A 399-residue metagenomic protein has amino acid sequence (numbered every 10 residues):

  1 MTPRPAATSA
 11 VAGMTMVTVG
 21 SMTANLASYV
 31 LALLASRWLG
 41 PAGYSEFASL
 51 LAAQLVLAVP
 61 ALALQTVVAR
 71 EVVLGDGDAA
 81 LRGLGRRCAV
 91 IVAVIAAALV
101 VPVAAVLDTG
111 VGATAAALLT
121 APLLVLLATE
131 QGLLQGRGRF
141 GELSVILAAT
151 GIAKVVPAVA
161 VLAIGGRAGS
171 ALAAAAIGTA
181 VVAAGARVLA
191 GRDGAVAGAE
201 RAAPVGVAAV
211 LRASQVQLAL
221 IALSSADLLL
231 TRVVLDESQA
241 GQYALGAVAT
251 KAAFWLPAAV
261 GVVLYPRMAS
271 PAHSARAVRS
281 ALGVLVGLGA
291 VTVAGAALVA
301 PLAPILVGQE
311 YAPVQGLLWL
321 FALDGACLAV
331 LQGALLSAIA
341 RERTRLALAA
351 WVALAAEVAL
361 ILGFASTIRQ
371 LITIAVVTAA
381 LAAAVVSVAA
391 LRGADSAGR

Functional and structural regions predicted by a protein language model:
M1-A27, E200-A213, A389-R399: N-terminal membrane topogenesis motif
T8-P60, L211-E237: Signature of the first transmembrane helix
V11, A48, V73, G77-I91 (+2 more regions): Interfacial transmembrane-helix starts/ends
P41, A104-T120, E237, L298-A326: Interfacial segments at transmembrane-helix termini and the short loops linking adjacent helices
L51-V59, S238, Y243, A247-V262 (+2 more regions): Transmembrane helix-bundle signature of multi-pass secondary active exporters and lipid flippases
A58-D76, G246-H273, A340: Helix-loop junctions and terminal segments of transmembrane helices in multi-pass membrane transport/translocation
T114-L118, S144-G194, R369-G393: Hydrophobic alpha-helical transmembrane segments
L124-V145, S270, L323-A350: Membrane-interface junctions at transmembrane-helix termini in multi-pass inner-membrane proteins
